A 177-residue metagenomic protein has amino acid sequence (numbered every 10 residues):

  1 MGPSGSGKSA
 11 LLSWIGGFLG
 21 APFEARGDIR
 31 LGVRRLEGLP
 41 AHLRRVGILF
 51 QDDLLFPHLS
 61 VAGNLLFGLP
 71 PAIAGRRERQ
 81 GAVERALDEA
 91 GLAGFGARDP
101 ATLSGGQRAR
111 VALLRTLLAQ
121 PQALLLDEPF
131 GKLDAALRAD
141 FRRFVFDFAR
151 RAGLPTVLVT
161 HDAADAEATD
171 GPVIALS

Functional and structural regions predicted by a protein language model:
L19-G20, P40, L59, G63-Q80 (+1 more regions): ABC-type ATPase nucleotide-binding domains, specifically the catalytic core motifs of the NBD
R34-F50, P71, R76: ABC ATPase NBD coupling module
R35, R77-F95, F146-D147: Conserved ABC ATPase "signature" region
D99-L103, Q107: Conserved ABC ATPase signature
L113: Hydrophobic anchor residue at the start of the ABC signature
L118-Q122: A short, proline-enriched helix->beta-strand linker immediately N-terminal to the Walker B motif in ABC-type P-loop
G153-V159: Conserved H-loop
